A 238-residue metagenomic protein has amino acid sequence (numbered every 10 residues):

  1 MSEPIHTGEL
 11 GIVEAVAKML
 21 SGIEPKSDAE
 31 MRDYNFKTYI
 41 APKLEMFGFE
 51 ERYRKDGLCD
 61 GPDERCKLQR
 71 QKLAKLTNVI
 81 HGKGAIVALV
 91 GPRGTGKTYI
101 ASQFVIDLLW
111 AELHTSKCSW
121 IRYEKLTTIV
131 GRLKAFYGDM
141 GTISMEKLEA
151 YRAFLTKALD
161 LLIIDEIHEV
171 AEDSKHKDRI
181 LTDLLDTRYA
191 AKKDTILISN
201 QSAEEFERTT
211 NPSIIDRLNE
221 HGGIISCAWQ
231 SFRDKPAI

Functional and structural regions predicted by a protein language model:
M1-A74, I224-I225, W229, R233-I238: A short, basic N-terminal segment
R70-L73, L109-A158: Short glycine-rich substrate-engagement loop in P-loop NTPases that contacts/grips substrate
L76-G84: Phosphate-binding P-loop
K83-S102: Walker A/P-loop nucleotide-binding motif
G84-A88, I121, L161, D194-I196: Residue-level preference for the first positions of well-ordered beta-strands
Q103, D107: Active-site signature of alpha/beta-hydrolase-fold catalytic machinery across serine- and Asp/Cys-nucleophile hydrolases
I129-R132, F136, I167-I238: Replace "adjacent to P-loop NTPase cores in ATP/GTP-dependent enzymes" with "adjacent to NTP-binding cores
